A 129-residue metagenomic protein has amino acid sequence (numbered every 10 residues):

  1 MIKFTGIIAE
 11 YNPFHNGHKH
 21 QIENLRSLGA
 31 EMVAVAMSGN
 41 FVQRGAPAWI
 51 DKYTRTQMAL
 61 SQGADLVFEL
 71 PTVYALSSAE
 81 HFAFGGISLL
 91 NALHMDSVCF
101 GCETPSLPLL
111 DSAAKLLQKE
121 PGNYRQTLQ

Functional and structural regions predicted by a protein language model:
M1-Q129: Nucleotidyltransferase catalytic core that binds NTPs
